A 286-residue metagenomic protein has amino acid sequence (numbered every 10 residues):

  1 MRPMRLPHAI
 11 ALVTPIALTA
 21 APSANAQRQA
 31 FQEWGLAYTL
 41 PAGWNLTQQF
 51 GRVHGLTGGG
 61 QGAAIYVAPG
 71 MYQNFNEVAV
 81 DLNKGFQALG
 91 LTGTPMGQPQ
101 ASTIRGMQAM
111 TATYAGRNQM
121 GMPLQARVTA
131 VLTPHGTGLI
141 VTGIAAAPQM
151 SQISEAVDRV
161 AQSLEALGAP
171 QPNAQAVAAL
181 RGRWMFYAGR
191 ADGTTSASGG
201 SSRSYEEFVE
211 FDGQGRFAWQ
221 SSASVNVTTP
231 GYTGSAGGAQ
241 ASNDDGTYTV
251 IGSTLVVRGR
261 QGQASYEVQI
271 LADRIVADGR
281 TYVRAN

Functional and structural regions predicted by a protein language model:
A9-T19: Bacterial N-terminal signal peptides
A21-A26: Sec/Tat signal peptide C-region and signal peptidase I cleavage site
Q27-F50: N-terminal "mature-domain start" segment
T39, L46, P172-Y205, G246-V250 (+1 more regions): Tryptophan-anchored aromatic micro-motifs
G43-W44, N83, I140-A179: Surface-exposed amphipathic alpha-helical segments
Q49-R127, L132, G138, I144-A145: Conserved polar/disulfide-associated segments of primarily extracytoplasmic proteins
A68-N83, T194-S265, I270-V276, R280: N-terminal glycine/threonine-rich, aromatic-flanked beta-hairpin/loop signature
E155-Q175, S242-N243, G252, A272 (+1 more regions): Edge beta-strand at a domain terminus
